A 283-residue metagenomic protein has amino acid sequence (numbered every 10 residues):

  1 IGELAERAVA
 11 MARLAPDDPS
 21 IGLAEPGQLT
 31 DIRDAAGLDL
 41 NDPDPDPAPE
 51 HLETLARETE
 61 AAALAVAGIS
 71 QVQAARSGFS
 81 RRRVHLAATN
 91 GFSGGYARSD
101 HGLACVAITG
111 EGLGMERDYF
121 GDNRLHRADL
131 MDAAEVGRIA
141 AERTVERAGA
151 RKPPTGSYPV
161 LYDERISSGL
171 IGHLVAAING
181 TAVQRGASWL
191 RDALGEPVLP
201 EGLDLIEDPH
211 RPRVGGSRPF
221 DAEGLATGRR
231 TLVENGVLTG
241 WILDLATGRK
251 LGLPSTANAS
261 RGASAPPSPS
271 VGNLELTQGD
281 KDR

Functional and structural regions predicted by a protein language model:
I1-R283: N-terminal small-residue-enriched
